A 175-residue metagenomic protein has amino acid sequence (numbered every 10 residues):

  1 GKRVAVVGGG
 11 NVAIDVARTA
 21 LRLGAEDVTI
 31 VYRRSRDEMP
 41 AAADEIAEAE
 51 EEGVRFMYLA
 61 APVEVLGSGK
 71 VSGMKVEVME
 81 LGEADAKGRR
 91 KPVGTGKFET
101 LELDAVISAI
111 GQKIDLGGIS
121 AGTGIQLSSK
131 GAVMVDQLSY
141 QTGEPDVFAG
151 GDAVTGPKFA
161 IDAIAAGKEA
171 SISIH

Functional and structural regions predicted by a protein language model:
G1-G10: Beta1/beta-strand and adjacent pyrophosphate-binding region of the FAD-binding site in flavoprotein oxidoreductases
G1-K2, A84-P157: FAD-site-proximal beta/loop scaffold in flavoenzymes
A13-E64: Rossmann-like dinucleotide-binding cores of NAD(P)H-dependent redox enzymes
V16, G150-H175: A conserved FAD-binding loop/helix module that cradles the flavin
A17-T19, A43, G118-G122, I161-D162: Short amphipathic alpha-helical segments
L59-S72, V78-G82: A conserved short coil-to-beta-strand element within the FAD-binding core of flavoproteins
